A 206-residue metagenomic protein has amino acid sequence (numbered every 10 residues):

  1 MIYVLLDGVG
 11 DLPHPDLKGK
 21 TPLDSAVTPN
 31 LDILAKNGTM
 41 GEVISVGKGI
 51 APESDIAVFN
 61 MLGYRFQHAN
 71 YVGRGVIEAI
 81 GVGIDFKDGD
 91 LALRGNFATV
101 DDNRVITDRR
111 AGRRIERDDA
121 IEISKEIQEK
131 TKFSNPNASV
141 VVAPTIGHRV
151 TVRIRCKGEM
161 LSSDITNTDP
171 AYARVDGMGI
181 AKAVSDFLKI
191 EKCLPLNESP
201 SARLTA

Functional and structural regions predicted by a protein language model:
M1-L12, I33-L34, L196-A206: Beta-strand elements within well-structured catalytic alpha/beta cores of enzymes that handle phosphate/sulfate esters
M1-Y3, M40, R149-T151: Beta-sheet entry/capping signal
G10-T131: Active-site nucleophile/metal-coordination loop of metallo-enzymes that catalyze phosphate/sulfate and related
I77-R203: A contiguous, mid-domain pocket- or channel-lining segment that forms the substrate-recognition surface
